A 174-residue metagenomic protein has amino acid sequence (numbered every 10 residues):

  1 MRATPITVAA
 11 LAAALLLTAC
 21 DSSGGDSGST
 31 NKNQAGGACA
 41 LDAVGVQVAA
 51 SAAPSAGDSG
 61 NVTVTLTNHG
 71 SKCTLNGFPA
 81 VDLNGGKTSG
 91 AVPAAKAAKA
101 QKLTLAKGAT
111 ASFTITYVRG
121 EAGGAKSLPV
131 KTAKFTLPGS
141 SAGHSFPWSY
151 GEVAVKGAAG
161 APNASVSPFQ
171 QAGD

Functional and structural regions predicted by a protein language model:
M1-A10: N-terminal export and membrane-targeting signals
L15-A19: C-terminal motif of bacterial Sec signal peptides marking the signal peptidase cleavage site
D21-G24: Bacterial signal peptide processing site
S29-P54, S167-P168: Low-complexity, acidic Ser/Thr/Pro/Gly-rich terminal tails and inter-domain linkers that flank the onset of structured
G36-A40, R119, K126-D174: Extracellularly exposed regions in secreted/surface proteins, prominently low-complexity, repeat-rich
G60-N68: Short, well-ordered beta-strand segments enriched in hydrophobic/aromatic residues
H69-G90: Short acidic, flexible loop segments centered on an aromatic residue
T88, A94-G120: Intrinsically disordered, low-complexity Pro/Gly/Ser/Thr-rich segments with frequent PxxP/GP/PP motifs and embedded
